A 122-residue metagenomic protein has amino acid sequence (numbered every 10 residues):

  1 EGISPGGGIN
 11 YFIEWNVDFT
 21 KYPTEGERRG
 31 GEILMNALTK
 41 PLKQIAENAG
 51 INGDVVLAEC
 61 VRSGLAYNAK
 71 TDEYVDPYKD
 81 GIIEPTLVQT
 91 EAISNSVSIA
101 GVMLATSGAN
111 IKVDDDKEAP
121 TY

Functional and structural regions predicted by a protein language model:
E1-Y122: Extended, low-charge hydrophobic alpha-helical regions
